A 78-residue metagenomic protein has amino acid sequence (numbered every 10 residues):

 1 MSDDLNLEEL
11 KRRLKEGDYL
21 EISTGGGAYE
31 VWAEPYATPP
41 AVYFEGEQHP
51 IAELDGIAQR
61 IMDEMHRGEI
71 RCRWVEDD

Functional and structural regions predicted by a protein language model:
D3-Y29: N-terminal acidic leader/helix
R13-L20, R60, E64-R71: Surface-exposed polar/charged interaction patches
S23-H66: Acidic, low-complexity, intrinsically disordered interaction modules
V75-D78: Short acidic DE-rich linear segments
